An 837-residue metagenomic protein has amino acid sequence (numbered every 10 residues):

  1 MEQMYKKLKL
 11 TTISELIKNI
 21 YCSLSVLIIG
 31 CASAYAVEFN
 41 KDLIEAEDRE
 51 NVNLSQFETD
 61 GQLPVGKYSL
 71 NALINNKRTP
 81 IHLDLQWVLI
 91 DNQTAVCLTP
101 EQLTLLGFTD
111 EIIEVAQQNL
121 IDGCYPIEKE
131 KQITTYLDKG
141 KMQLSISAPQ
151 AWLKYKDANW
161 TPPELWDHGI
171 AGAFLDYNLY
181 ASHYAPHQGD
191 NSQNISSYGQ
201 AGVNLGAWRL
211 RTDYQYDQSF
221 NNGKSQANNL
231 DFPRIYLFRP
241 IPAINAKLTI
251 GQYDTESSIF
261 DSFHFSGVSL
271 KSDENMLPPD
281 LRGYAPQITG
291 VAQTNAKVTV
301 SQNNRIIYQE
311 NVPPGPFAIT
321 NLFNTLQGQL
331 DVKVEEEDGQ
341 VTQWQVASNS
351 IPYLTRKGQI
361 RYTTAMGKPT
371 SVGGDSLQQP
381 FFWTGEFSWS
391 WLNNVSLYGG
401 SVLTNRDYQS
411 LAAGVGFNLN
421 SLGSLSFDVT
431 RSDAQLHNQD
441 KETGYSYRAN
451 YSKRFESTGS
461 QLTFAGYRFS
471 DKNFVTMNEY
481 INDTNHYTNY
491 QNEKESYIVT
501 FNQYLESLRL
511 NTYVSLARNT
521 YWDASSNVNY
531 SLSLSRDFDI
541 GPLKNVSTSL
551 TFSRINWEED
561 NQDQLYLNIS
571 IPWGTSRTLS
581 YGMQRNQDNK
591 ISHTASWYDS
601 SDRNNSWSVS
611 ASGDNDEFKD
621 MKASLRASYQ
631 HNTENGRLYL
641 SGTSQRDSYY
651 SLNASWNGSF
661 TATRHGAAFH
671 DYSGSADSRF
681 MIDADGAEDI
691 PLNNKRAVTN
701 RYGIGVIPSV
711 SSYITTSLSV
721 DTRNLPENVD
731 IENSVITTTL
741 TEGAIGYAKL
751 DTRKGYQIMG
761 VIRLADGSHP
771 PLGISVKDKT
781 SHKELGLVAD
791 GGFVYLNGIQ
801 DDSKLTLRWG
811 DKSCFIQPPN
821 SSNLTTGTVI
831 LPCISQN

Functional and structural regions predicted by a protein language model:
V26, G30, A34-R282, Q587-T661: Post-signal-peptide, soluble extracytosolic/periplasmic N-terminal scaffold domains of envelope/secretory systems
L63-Q86, A296, G686-R696, A765-S781: Short, ordered, surface-exposed loop/turn motifs in non-cytosolic proteins
A72, I288-G290, R679-A684, Y756-L764: A short, amphipathic beta-strand motif
D84, K695-I704, S781-F793: Short, acidic Ser/Thr/Gly-rich low-complexity loop/linker segments typical of extracellular and cell-surface proteins
L89-L98, L322-Q327, I704-D730, T741-E742 (+2 more regions): Short Pro-Gly-centered beta-turn/loop motif in secreted/extracellular proteins
L98, E164-N222, I360-D433, E456 (+3 more regions): Conserved, compact domain cores that house catalytic/ligand-binding motifs in diverse enzymes and effector modules
W152, A181-A185, A207, Y216-F220 (+18 more regions): Transmembrane beta-strands of outer-membrane beta-barrel pores
W166-D167, I195-A207, N228-P242, Q379-S401 (+13 more regions): Feature captures outer-membrane beta-barrel proteins of Gram-negative bacteria and organelles
